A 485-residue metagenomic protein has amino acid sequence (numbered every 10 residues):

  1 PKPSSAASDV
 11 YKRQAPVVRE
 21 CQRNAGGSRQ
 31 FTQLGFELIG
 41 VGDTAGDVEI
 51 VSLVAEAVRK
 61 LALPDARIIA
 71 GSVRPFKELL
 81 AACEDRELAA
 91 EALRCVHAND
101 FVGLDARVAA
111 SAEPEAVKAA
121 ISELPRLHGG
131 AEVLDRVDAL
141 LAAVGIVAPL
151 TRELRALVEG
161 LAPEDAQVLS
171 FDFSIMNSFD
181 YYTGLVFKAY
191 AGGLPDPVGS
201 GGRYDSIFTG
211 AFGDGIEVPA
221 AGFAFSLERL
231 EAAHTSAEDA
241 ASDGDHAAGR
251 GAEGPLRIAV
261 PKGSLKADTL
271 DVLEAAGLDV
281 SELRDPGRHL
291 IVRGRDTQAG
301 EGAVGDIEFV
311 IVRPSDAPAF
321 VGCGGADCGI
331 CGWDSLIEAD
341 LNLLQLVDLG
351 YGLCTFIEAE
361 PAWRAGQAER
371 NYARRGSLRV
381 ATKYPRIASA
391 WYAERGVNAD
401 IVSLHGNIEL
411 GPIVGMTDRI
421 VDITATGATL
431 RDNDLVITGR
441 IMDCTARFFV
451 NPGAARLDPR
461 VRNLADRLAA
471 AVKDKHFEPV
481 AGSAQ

Functional and structural regions predicted by a protein language model:
S5-S8, R13-P64, A106-R250: Positively charged, Gly/Ser-enriched RNA/tRNA-binding surfaces
K12, P16, Q30-L34, P64-A66 (+4 more regions): Generic beta-strand structural signal
R13-Q14, I68-A70, L169-F173, V198-S200 (+6 more regions): General beta-strand structural signal in soluble alpha/beta enzymes
Q30-L34, A70-E78: Short, conserved phosphate-binding/catalytic loop or strand-edge motifs used in phosphoryl-/nucleotidyl-transfer
E37-A45, P64-R67, E91-C95, L140-A148 (+3 more regions): Flexible, glycine/proline-enriched loop segments at strand-loop-helix junctions that form or flank small-ligand binding
F76-A166, A425, V436, L457-A470 (+2 more regions): Long, charged alpha-helical interface segments
H246-Q485: Domain-level signature for soluble enzymes in the chorismate/prephenate branch of the shikimate pathway
